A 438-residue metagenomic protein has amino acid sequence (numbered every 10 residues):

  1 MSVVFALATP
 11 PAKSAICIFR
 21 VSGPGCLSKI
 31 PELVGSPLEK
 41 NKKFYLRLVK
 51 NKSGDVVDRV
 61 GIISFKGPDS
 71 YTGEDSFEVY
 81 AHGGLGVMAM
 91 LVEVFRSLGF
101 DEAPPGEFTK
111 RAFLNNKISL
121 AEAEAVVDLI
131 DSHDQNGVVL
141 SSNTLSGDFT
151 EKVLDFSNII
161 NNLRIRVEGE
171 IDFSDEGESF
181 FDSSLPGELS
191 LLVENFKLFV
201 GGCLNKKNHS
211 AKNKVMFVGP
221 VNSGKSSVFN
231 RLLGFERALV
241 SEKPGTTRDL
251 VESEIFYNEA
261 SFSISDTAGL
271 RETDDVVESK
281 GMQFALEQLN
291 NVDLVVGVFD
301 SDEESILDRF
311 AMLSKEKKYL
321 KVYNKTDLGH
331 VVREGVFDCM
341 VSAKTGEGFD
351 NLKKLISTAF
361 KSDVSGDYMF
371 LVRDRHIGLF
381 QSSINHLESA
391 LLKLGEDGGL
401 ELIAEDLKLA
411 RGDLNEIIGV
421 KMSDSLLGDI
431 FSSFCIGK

Functional and structural regions predicted by a protein language model:
M1-V139, N143, N158, L320: A glycine-rich (often HGG/GG-containing) alpha/beta subdomain
S2-P11, Q135-F256, S261, T273 (+2 more regions): C-terminal-of-GTPase-core extension/linker across diverse P-loop GTPases
R20, F229, D266: Short, acidic/hydrophobic/Gly-rich beta-strand patch recurrent on exposed beta strands that often constitutes part
S22, G83, T267, F299-D302 (+1 more regions): Glycine-rich, N-terminal phosphate-binding loop of Rossmann-like dinucleotide-binding domains
R47-K66, G245-T273: Switch I (G2) and immediately adjacent beta-strands of P-loop GTPase domains
I264, V298, V322: Generic enzyme active-site microenvironment
E278-S301: Inter-motif core of Ras-like GTPase G domains
